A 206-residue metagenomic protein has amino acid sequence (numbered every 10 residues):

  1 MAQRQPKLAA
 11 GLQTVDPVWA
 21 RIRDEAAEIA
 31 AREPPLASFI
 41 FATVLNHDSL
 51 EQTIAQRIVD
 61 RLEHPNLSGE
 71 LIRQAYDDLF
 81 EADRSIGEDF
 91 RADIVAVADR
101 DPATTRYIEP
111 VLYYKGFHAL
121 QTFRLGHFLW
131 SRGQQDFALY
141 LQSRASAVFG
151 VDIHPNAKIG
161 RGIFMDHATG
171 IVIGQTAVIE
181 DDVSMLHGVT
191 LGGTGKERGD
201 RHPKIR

Functional and structural regions predicted by a protein language model:
M1-R144: Terminal amphipathic alpha-helical/low-complexity segments used for targeting or macromolecular assembly
H127-R206: Flexible, glycine/small-residue-enriched loop-and-beta-strand segment within the central core of proteins
